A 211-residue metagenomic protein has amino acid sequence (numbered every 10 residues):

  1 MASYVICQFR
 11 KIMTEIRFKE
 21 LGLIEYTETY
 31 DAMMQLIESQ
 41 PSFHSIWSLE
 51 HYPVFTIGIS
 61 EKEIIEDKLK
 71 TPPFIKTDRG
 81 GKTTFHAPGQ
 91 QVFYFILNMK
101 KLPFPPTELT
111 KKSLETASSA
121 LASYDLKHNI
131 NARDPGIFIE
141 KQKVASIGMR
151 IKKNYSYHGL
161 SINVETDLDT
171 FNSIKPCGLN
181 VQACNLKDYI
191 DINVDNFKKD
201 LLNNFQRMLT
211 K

Functional and structural regions predicted by a protein language model:
Y4-V144: N-terminal lobe of the biotin/lipoate ligase/transferase fold
M33, S48, L186, F197 (+1 more regions): A residue-level signal for conserved active-site and pocket-lining positions in enzyme catalytic cores
I59-E66, P73, V144-V164, L168: Short, conserved beta-strand/beta-arch hydrophobic-aromatic motifs that form part of recognition grooves or interface
F93-F95, P135, I147-M149, L160-V164 (+1 more regions): A structural signal for short, well-ordered beta-strand segments
T116, A120-Y124, I190-L209: Well-ordered alpha/beta subsegment
H128-I130, H158, D169-I174: Short conserved catalytic/interaction loops centered on acidic-Pro-aromatic/His motifs
E165-I192, K198: A hydrophobic, small-residue-rich beta->alpha segment in the mid-to-C-terminal subdomain of diverse proteins
